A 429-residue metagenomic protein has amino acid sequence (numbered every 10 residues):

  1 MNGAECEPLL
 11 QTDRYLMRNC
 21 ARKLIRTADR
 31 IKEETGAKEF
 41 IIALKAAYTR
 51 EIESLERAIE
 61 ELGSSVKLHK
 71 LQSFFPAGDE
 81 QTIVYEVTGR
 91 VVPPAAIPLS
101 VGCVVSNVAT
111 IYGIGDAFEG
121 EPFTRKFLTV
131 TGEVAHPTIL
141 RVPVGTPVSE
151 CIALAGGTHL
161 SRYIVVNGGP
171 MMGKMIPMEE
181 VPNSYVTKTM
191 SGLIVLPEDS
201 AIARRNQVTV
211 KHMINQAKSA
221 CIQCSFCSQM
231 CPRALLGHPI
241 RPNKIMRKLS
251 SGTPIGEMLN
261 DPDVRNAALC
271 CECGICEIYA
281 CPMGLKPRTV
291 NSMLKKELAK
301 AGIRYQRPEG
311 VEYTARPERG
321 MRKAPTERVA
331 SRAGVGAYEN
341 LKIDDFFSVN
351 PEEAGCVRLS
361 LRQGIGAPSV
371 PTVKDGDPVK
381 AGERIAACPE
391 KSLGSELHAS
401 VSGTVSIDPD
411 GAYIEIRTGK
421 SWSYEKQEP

Functional and structural regions predicted by a protein language model:
M1-D13, V134: Gly-rich Lys/Arg/Thr-decorated short loops/hinges at beta-loop-alpha junctions or inter-strand turns that position
R18-T35: Histidine-anchored nucleotide/phosphate-binding helix
K38-E150, L154-S161, N167-G169, M175-E179: Hydrophobic alpha-helical positions that pack around
R90-P94, P98-L99, N107, P308-N350 (+1 more regions): Extended boundary segments
L196-K218, S228, R233-A315, D375: Ferredoxin-type iron-sulfur electron-transfer modules in oxidoreductases and energy-metabolism complexes
D344-A367, C388, E396-A399: Short beta-strand-turn/beta-hairpin segments enriched in glycine/proline and small hydrophobics that form edge-strand
S369-P378, G382: Short histidine-centered loop motifs in beta-beta connectors
K380-G394, A412-E415: Short hydrophobic beta/alpha edge segments that flank linear recognition/processing sites
